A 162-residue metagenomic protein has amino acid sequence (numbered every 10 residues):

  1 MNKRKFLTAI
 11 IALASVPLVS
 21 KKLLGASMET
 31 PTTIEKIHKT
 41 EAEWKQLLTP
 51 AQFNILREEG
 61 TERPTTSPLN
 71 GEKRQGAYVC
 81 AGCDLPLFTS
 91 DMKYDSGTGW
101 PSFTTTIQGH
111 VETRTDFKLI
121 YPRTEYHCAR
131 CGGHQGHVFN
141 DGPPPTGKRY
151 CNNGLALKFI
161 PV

Functional and structural regions predicted by a protein language model:
M1-A14: N-terminal secretory signal peptides and thylakoid transit peptides that target proteins across membranes
S20-I55, R63: C-terminal segment of N-terminal export signals and the immediately downstream linker at the start of the mature
L56-K73: N-terminal post-signal-peptidase region of extra-cytosolic proteins
K73-S102: Mid-length scaffold segments of soluble, non-membrane domains
A77, E125, K148: Residues immediately within or flanking Cys/His clusters that coordinate Zn2+ in small zinc-binding modules
C80, C128-C131: Short cysteine-rich clusters marking metal-coordination/redox-active sites
D84, G132, L155: Cys/His-coordinated zinc-binding microdomains
T89-S90, H137-V138, I160: Short, non-ligating residues that shape and space the ligands of small metal-coordination modules and catalytic
